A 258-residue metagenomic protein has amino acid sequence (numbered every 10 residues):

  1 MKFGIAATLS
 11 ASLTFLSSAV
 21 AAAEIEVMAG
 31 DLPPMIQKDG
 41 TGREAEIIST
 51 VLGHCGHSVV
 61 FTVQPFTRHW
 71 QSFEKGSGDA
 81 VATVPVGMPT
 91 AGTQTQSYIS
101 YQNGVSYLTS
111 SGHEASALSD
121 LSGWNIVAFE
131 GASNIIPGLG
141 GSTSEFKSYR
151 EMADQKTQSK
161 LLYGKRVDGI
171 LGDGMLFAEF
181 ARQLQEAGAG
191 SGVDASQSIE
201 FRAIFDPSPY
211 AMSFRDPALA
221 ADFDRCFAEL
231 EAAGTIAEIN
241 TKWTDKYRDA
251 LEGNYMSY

Functional and structural regions predicted by a protein language model:
L16-A19: N-terminal signal peptide c-region/cleavage motif recognized by signal peptidases
A23-A91, E151, F223, A233 (+1 more regions): Extracytoplasmic small-molecule ligand-binding "clamshell" domains of the periplasmic binding protein/Venus flytrap
A23-K38, L118-N134: Short loop->beta-strand "edge-of-pocket" segments that line small-molecule binding or catalytic clefts across diverse
A29-G30, Y101-N103, G188-D224, K246-Y258: Periplasmic-binding protein-like
A45-H54, S111, S119-N125, A132 (+1 more regions): Extended ligand-binding regions for polar small-molecule ligands
I48-G56, Q96-Y98, E130-A153, S159 (+2 more regions): Ligand-binding cleft/hinge of the Venus flytrap
F61-S122, G131-N134, G141, E200-I204: Acidic, polar ligand-binding/catalytic clefts
T62-V63, T67-D79, T93, K156-L184: Short helices/loops that flank or line small-molecule/ion binding pockets
